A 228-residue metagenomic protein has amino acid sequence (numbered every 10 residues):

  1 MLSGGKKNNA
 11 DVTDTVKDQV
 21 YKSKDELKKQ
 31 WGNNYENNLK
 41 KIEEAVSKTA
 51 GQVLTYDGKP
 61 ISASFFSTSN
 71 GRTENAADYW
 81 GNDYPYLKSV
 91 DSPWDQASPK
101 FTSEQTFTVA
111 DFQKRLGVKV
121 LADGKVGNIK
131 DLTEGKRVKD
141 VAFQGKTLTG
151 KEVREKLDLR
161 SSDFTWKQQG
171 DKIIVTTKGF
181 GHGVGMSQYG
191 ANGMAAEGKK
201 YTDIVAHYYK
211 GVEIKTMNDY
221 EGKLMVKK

Functional and structural regions predicted by a protein language model:
M1-K172: Extended substrate/cofactor- or partner-recognition/assembly subdomains adjacent to catalytic sites in enzymes
Q144-K228: C-terminal soluble interaction/assembly domains
